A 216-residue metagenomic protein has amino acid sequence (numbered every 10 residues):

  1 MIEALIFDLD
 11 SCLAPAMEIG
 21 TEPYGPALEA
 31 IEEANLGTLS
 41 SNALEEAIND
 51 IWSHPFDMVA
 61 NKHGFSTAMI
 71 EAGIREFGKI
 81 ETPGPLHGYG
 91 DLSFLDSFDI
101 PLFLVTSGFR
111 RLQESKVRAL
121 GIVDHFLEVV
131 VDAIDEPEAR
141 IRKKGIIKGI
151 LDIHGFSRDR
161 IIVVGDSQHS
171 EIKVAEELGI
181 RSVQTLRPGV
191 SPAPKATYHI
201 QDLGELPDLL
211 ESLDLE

Functional and structural regions predicted by a protein language model:
M1-E3, D96, F103, F109 (+1 more regions): Asp-based, Mg2+/Mn2+-dependent phosphohydrolase catalytic module
M1-S41: Active-site neighborhood of HAD-like aspartate-dependent phosphohydrolases
A14, A43, L104-V105, V163: Short catalytic-loop micro-motif centered on adjacent basic/acidic residues
T21-E29, W52-D57, R110, E114: An amphipathic alpha-helix signature
A30-E33, L44-I80: A metal-dependent, Asp-based hydrolase signature
A30-T38, F65, G121-H125, G155-F156: Short helix-capping segments at alpha-helix termini
A43-I48, A60, L92-I100, P192-A193: Alpha-helix C-terminal capping segments
G78-L104, K144: Short, acidic loop-to-helix structural element flanking the phosphoryl-transfer center in phosphate-processing enzymes
